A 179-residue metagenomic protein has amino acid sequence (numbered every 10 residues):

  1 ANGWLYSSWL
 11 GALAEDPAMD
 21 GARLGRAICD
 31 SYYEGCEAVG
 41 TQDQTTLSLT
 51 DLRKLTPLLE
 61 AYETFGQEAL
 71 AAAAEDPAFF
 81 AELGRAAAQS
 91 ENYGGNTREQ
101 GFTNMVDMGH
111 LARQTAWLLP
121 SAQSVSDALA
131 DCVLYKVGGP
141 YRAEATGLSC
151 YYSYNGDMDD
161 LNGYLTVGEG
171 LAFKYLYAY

Functional and structural regions predicted by a protein language model:
A1-Y179: Terminal, contiguous helix-loop blocks that mediate binding/assembly
